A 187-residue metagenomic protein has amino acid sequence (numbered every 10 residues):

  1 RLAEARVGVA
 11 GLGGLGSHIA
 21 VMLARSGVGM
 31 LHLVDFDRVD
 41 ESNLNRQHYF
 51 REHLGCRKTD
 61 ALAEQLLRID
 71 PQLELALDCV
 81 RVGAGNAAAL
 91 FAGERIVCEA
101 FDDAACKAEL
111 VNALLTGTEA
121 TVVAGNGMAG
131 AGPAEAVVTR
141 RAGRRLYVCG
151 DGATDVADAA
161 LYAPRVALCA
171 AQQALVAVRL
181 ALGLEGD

Functional and structural regions predicted by a protein language model:
R1-D187: Adenine nucleotide-associated cytosolic modules
